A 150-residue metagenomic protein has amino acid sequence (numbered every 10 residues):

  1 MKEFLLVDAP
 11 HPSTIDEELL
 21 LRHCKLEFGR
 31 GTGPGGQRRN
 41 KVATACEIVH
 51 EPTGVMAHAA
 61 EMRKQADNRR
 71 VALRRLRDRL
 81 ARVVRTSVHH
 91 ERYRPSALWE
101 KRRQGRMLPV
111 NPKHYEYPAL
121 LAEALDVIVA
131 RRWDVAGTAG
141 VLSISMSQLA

Functional and structural regions predicted by a protein language model:
M1-A122, D126, A130-R132: Ribosome-associated translation termination/rescue signal centered on the conserved GGQ peptidyl-tRNA hydrolysis loop
A136: Residues within the helices of the helix-turn-helix
A139: The alpha-helix within a helix-turn-helix
S143: Amphipathic alpha-helical interface segments
L149-A150: Helix-turn-helix DNA-binding helix
